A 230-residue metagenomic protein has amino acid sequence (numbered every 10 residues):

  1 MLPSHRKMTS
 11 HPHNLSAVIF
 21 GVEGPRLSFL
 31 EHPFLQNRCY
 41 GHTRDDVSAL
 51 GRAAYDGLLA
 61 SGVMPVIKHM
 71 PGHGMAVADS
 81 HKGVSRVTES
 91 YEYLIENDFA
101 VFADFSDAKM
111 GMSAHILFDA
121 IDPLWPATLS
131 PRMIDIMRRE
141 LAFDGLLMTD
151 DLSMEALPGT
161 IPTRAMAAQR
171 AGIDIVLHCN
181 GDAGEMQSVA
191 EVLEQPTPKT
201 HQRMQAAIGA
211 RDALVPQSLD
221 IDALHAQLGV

Functional and structural regions predicted by a protein language model:
M1-H13: A generic, well-ordered mixed alpha/beta core segment in the N-terminal half of proteins
N14, V101, L177, A183 (+2 more regions): Low-complexity, compositionally biased segments
N14-L15, A171: Structural motif
V18-R38, H42, I67-V84: Active-site-proximal loop/short-helix segments that contain or immediately flank catalytic acid/base residue(s)
D46-L59, V63-V192, P196-Q202, A206: Second-shell residues forming the walls of enzyme active-site clefts
E194-V230: Extended, intrinsically disordered, low-complexity segments
